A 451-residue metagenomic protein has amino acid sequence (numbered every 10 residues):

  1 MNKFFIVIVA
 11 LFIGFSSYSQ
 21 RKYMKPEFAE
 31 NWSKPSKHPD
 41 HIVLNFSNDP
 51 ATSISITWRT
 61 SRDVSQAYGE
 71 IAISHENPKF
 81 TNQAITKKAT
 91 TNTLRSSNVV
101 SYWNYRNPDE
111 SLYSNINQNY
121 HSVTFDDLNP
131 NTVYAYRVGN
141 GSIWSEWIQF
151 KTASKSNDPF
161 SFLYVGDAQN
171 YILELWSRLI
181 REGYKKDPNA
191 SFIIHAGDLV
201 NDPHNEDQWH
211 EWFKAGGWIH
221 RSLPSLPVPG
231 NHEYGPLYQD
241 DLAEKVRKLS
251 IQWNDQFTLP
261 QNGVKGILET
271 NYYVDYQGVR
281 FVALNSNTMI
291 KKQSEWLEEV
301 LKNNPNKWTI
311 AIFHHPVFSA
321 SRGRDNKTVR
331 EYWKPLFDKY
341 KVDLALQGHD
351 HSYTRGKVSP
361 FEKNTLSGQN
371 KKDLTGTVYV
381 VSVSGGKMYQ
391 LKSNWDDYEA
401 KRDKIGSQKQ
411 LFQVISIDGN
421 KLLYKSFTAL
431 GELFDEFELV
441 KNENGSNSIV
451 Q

Functional and structural regions predicted by a protein language model:
N2-I8: Sec-dependent signal peptide recognition, specifically the positively charged N-region followed immediately by
V9-S17: Hydrophobic h-region of N-terminal signal peptides that target proteins for export in Gram-negative bacteria
S17-Y164, Q408, V414, D418-Q451: Acidic, histidine-bearing metal-coordination/catalytic regions of metal-dependent phosphoesterases
N115, N119-F125, V133-Q149, Q208-P305 (+4 more regions): Extended active-site neighborhood of metal-dependent phosphoesterases/phosphodiesterases
Q118, G141-A196, N201-D202: An acidic-aromatic substrate-binding cleft motif
Y164-G166, F192-D198, P224-N231, L284-N285 (+3 more regions): Active-site neighborhood of phospho(di)ester-bond hydrolases with catalytic His/Asp-centered motifs
N170-E174, N201-N205, P229-Y238, M289-K292 (+5 more regions): Active-site environment of divalent metal-dependent phosphoester hydrolases
N304-Q347, L366: Active-site-proximal segments of metal-dependent phosphoesterases and phosphodiesterases across multiple
